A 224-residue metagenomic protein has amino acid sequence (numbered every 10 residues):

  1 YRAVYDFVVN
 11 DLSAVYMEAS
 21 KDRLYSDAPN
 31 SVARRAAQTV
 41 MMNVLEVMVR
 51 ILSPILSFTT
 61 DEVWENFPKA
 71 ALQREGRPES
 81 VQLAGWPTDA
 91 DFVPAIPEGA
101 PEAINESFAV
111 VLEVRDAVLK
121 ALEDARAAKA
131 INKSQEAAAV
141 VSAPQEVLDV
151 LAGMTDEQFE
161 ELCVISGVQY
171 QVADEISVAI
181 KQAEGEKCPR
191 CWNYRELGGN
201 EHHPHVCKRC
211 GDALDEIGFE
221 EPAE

Functional and structural regions predicted by a protein language model:
Y1-R2, D124: Acidic, serine/threonine- and proline-rich low-complexity regulatory regions
R2-L24: Core structural elements
E18-A121, A125-Q145, E175-A179, H205-V206 (+2 more regions): Acidic, turn-prone loop/beta-hairpin segments
E136-E186: A broadly conserved sequence feature marking short terminus-proximal activation segments in nucleic acid-centric
E157-L162, R209-D215: C-terminal, active-site-flanking charged/polar segments
C188-C191, C207-C210: Short cysteine-rich clusters marking metal-coordination/redox-active sites
Y194-L197, A213: Cys/His-rich metal-chelating microdomains
L197-H205: Short linker/helix segments within small regulatory modules
